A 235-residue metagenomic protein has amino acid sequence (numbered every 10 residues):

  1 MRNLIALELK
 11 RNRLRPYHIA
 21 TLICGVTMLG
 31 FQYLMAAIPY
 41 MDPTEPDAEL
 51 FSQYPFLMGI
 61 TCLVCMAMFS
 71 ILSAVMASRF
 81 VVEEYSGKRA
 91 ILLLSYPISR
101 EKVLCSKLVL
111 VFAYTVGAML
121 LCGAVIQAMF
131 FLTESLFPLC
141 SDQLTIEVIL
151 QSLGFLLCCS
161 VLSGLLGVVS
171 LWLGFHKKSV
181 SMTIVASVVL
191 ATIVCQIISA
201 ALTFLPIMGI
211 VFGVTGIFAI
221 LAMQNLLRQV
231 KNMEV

Functional and structural regions predicted by a protein language model:
M1-G25: Aromatic- and glycine-rich beta-strand/loop motifs that create alpha-glucan
A6-R13, I217-V235: Junction motif at the cytosolic side of a transmembrane helix
P16-M41, I60-M76, G117, T183-I198 (+1 more regions): Hydrophobic alpha-helical transmembrane segments of multi-pass membrane transport/permease proteins
G30-M41, P46-M68, L72-V75, S106-L171: Secretory targeting signals
P39-T44, V82-Y85, R89, V125 (+5 more regions): Membrane-interfacial segments
F80-F112: Helix-loop-helix units of permease transmembrane domains in multi-pass membrane transporters, especially ABC
S99-C122, A186-A219: Hydrophobic alpha-helical transmembrane segments of integral membrane proteins
L166-A186: Membrane-helix boundary/juxtamembrane motif in polytopic membrane proteins
